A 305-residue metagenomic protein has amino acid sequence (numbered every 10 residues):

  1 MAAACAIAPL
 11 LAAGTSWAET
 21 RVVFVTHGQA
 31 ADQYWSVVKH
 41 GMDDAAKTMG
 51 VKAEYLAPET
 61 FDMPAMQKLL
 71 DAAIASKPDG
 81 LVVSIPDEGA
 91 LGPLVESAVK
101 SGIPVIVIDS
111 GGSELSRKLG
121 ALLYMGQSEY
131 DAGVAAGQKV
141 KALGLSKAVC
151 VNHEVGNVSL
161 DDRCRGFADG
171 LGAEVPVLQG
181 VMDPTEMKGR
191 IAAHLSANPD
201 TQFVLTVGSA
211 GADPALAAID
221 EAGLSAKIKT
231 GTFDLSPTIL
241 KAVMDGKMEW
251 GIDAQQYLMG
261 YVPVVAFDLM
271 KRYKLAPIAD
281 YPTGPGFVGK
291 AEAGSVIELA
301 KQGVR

Functional and structural regions predicted by a protein language model:
L11-A18: Sec/Tat signal peptide C-region and signal peptidase I cleavage site
R21-A45, M49, E54-L70, S76 (+3 more regions): Extracytoplasmic "Venus flytrap"
Q33-M49, A132-A136, V158-V175, R190 (+2 more regions): Short, solvent-exposed amphipathic alpha-helices that sit in or adjacent to ligand/effector-binding or catalytic
K47-T60, K147-C150, F167-T185: Short beta-strand elements in bilobed, periplasmic/extracellular small-molecule ligand-binding domains
K52, E88-D131, D234-M244, M248 (+1 more regions): Flexible loop/hinge segments that line or gate small-molecule binding clefts
D71, D79, V83-K100, F167 (+2 more regions): Hydrophobic alpha-helical
L123-A148, E186-K188, L235-I239, A254-R272: Hydrophobic alpha-helical segments within soluble ligand-binding/sensing domains
G170-L171, L258-R305: Hinge/cleft segment of the Venus flytrap/periplasmic-binding protein
